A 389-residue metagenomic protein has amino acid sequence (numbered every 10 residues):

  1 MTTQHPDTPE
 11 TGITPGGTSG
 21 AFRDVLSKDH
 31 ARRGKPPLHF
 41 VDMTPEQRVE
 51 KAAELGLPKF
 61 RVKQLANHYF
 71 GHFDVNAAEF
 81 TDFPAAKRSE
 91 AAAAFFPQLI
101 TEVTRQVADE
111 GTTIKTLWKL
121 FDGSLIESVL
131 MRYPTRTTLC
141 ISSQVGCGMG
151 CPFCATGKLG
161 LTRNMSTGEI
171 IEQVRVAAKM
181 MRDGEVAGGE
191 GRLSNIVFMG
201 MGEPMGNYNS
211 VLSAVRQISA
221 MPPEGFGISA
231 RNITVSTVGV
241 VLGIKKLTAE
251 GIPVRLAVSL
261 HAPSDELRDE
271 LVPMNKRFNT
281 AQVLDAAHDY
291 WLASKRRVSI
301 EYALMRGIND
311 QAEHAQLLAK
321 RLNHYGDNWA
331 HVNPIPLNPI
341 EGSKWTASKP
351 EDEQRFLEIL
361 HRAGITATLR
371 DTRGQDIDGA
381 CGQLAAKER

Functional and structural regions predicted by a protein language model:
M1-I126, P134, R182, V186-G188 (+2 more regions): Auxiliary Fe-S-binding modules of radical SAM enzymes
A108, S142-S143, S236, S259: Short linear Ser/Thr-Pro motifs
I114, I126, T137-I141, M149 (+1 more regions): Generic beta-strand structural signal
L130-M131, S210: Residue-level structural signal for beta-strand termini and adjacent loop
R132-K179, D183: Canonical Radical SAM [4Fe-4S] cluster-binding loop centered on the CxxxCxxC motif and its immediate flanking residues
M165, G239, A262, T372-D376: Short beta->alpha linker loops
A178-G188, R192-T368: Conserved AdoMet/S-adenosylmethionine-binding subsite of the radical SAM
